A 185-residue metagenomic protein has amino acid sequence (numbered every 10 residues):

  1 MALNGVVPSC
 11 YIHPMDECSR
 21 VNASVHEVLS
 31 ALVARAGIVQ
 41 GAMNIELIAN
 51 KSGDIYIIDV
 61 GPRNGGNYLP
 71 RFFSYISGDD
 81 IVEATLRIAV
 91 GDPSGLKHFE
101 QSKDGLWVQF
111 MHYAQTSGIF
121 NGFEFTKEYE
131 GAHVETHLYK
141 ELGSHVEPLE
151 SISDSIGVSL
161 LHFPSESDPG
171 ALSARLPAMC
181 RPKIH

Functional and structural regions predicted by a protein language model:
M1-I38, A42, A49, P62-L86: ATP-dependent carboxylate/phosphate-activation module, predominantly the ATP-grasp catalytic core and closely related
A42-N44, G105: Short beta-strand-initiation
E46-I48, F99-E100: Short, solvent-exposed loop/turn elements at beta->coil junctions and helix N-caps that rim active or binding pockets
A49-G53, Q115-T116: Short acidic-glycine loop/turn motifs at beta-strand connectors
D54-R63: A short beta-strand motif that forms the metal-chelation/ATP-contact edge of phosphoryl-transfer active sites
Y56, I81, D168: Short phosphate-engaging motifs
L86-H185: Peripheral (often C-terminal) accessory segments that flank ATP-dependent C-N-forming ligase machineries
